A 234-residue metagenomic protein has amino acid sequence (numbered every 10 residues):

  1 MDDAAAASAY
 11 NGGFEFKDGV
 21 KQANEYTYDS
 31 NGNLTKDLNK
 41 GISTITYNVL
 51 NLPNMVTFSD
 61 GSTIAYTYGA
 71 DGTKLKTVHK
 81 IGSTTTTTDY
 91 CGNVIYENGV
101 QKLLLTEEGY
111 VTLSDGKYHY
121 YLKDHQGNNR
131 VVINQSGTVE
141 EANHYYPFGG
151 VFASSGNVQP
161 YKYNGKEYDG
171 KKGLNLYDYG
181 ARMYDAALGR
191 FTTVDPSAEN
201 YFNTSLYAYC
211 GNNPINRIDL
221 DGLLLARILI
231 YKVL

Functional and structural regions predicted by a protein language model:
M1-H119, S136, S154-K162: Acidic/glycine-rich beta-solenoid
S30, V49, H125, D185-A187: A cytosolic small-molecule/anion-sensing beta-strand core signal
T44, N54, T63, R130 (+3 more regions): Flexible loop/turn segments at secondary-structure boundaries
N54-M55, G165-K166, V194-E199: Short helix/strand-bridging catalytic loops that position acidic/His residues to coordinate divalent metals and engage
V78-I81, I133, E167, S197 (+1 more regions): Short beta-strand segments enriched in hydrophobic/aromatic residues within well-folded beta-rich domains
E107, D115-G180, I215: A motif-centric feature for acidic-aromatic and gly/ser/thr-rich catalytic loops and repeats
S136-G150, K172, G180-R182, A186-L234: Short turn/helix-capping motifs enriched in Asx and small/polar residues
